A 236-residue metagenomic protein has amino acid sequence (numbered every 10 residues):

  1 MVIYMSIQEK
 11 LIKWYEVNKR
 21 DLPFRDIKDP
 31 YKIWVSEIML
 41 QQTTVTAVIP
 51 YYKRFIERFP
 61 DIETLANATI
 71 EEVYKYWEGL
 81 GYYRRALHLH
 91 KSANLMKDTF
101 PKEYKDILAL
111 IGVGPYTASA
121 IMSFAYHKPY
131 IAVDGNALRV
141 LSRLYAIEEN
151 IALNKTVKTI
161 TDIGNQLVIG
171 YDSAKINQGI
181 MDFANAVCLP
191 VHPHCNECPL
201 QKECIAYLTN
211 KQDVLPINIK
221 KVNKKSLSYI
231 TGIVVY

Functional and structural regions predicted by a protein language model:
I3-Y4, Q8-H194, L200-T209: Catalytic cores of DNA base-excision repair glycosylases
Y207-I217: Short cysteine/histidine-rich zinc-coordinating motifs and their immediately flanking basic loops
P216-Y236: Conserved N-terminal beta-strand and adjoining loop/helix that marks the start of the Nudix/MutT-like hydrolase domain
